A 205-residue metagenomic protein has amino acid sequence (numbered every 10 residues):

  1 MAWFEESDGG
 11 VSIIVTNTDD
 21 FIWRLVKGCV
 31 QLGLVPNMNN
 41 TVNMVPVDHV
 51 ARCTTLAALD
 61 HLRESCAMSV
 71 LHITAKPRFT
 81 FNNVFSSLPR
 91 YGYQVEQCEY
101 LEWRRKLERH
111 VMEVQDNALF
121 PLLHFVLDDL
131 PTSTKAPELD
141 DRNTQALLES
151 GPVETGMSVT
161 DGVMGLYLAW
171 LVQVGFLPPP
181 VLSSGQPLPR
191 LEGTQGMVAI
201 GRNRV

Functional and structural regions predicted by a protein language model:
M1-D60, L88: NAD(P)-dependent short-chain dehydrogenase/reductase
S7, V11, G33-N43, C66-H72 (+1 more regions): Glycine- and acidic
Q31, V47, L56-E64, F79 (+6 more regions): Short, well-ordered loop/turn and helix-capping segments at boundaries between secondary-structure elements and domains
M44, R78, E138: Short aromatic/basic micro-patch
R63-P77, F81-N83: A recurrent short beta-strand within the Rossmann-like NAD(P)-dependent oxidoreductase core
F81-K135, E154-T160, F176-G185: Terminal hydrophobic/aromatic helix or amphipathic segment near a protein terminus
E138-V205: Amphipathic terminal alpha-helices
